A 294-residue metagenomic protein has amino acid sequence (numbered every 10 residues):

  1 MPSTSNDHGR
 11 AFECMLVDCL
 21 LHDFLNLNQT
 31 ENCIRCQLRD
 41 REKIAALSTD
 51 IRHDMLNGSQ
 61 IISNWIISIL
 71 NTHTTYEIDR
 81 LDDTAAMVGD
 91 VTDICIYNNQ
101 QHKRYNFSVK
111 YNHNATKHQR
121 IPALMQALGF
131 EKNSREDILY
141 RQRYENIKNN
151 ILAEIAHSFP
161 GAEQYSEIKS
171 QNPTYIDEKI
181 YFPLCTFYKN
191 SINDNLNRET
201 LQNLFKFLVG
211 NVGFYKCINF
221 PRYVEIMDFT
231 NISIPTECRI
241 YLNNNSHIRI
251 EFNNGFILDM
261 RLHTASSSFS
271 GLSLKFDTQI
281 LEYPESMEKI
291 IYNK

Functional and structural regions predicted by a protein language model:
M1-V91, Y97-K294: Short, positively charged
